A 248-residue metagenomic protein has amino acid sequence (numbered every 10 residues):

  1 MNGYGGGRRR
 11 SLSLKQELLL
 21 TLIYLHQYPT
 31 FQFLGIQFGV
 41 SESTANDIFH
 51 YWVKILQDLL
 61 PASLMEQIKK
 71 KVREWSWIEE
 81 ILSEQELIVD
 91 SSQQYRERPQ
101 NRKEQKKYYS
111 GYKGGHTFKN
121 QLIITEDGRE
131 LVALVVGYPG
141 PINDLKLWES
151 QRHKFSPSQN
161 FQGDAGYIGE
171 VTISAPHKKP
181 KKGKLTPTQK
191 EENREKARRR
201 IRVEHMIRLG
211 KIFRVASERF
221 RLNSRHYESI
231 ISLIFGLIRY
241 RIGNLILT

Functional and structural regions predicted by a protein language model:
M1-Q16: Short, Lys/Arg-enriched anionic-surface-contact patches
S13-Q27: Short, amphipathic alpha-helical "recognition" segments used to contact nucleic acids or chromatin
L14-E17, F33-T248: Short, well-ordered secondary-structure "scaffold" segments embedded in the functional core of diverse domains
L25-T30, F38: A short, glycine-centered helix-capping/turn motif at helix boundaries that positions DNA-contacting or catalytic
